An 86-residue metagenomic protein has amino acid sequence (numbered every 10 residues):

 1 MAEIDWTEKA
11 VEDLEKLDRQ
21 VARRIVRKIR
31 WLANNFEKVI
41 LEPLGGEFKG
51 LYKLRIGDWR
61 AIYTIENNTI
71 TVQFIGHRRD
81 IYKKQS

Functional and structural regions predicted by a protein language model:
M1-E12, K16-R23, I56-W59, T64-S86: Enriched for short, Lys/Arg-rich terminal
V26: Short amphipathic alpha-helical segment that frequently serves as the phosphate-/nucleotide-binding helix
R30-R55: A short, surface-exposed loop/turn module that caps and links secondary-structure elements
